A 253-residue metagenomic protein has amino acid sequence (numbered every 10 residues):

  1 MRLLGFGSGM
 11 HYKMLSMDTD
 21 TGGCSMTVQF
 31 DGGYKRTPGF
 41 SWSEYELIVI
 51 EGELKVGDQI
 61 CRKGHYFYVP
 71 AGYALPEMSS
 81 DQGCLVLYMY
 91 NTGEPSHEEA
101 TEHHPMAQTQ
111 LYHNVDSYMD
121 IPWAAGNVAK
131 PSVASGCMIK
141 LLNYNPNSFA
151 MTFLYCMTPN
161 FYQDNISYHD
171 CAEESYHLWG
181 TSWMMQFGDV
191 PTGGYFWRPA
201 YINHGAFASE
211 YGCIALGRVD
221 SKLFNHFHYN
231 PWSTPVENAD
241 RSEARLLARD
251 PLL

Functional and structural regions predicted by a protein language model:
M1-D20, S96-F149, R241-L253: A short, N-terminal "cap"/entry segment at the start of jelly-roll beta-barrel domains of the cupin/DSBH fold
F6-S41, K55, Q59-K63, P70-A74 (+4 more regions): Conserved short histidine dyad/triad with adjacent acidic residue
M10, I60-C61, A71-A100, C171 (+2 more regions): Ligand-binding loop in jelly-roll beta-barrel domains
S16, I48, M78-S79, N143 (+2 more regions): Well-ordered beta-strand positions
G22-C24, S43, I48, Q82 (+3 more regions): Residues at beta-strand starts and edge strands
T27, L47-G52, Y66, V86-L87 (+3 more regions): Short, structured motif recognition centered on aromatic/hydrophobic residues
G32, T92-D116, M157-P159, S221-L223 (+1 more regions): Glyoxalase I/VOC metalloenzyme domain signal
E51-E53, T92, G180-T181, S221: Residue-level signal for short, function-critical loop segments
